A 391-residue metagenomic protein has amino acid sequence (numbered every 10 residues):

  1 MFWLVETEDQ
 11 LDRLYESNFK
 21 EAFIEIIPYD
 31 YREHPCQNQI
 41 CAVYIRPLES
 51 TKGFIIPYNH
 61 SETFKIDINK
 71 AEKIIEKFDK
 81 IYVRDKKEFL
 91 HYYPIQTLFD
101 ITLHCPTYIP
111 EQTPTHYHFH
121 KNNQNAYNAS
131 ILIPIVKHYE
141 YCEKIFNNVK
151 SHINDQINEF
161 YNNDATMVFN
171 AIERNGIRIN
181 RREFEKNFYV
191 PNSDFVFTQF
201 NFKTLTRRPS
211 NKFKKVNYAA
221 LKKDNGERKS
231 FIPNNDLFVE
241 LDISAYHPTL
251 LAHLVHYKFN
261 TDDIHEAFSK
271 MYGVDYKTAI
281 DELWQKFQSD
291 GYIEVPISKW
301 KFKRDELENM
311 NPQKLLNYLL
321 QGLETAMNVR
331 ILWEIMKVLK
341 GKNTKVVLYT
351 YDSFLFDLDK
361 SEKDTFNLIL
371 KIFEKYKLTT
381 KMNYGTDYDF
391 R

Functional and structural regions predicted by a protein language model:
F2-E8, F19-I24, D30-H152: Conserved DEDDh/DEDDy metal-dependent 3′-5′ exonuclease domain
F2-L4, F19, I27-T51, Y58-I66 (+5 more regions): Acidic, glycine-rich two-metal-ion catalytic cores of nucleic acid-processing enzymes
L14-K20, E72-K80, F231-N235, G273-T278: Flexible, charged surface loops at secondary-structure boundaries
E88-H91, L355-F356, K363: Short, active-site-adjacent cap segments at secondary-structure transitions
L90-Q156, F160-N175, K214-L315: Helical catalytic core of nucleic-acid polymerases
E159-N162, R181-E185: Short, charged, amphipathic alpha-helical segments
R178: Short, flexible loop motifs at catalytic/binding sites
T379-R391: Short proline/glycine- and acidic-rich turn/helix-capping motifs at secondary-structure junctions
